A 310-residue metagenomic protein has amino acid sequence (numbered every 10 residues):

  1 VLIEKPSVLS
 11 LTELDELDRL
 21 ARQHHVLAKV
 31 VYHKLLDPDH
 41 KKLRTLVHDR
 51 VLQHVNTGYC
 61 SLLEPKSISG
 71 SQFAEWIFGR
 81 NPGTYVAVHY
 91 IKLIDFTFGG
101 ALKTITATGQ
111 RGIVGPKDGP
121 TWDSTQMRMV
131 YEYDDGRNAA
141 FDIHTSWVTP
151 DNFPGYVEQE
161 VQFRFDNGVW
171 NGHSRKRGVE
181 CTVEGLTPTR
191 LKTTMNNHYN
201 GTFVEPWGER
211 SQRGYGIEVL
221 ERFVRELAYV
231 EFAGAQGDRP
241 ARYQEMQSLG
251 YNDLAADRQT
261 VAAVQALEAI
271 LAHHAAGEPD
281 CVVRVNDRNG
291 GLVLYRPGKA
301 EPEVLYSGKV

Functional and structural regions predicted by a protein language model:
V1-L35: Beta-strand-loop-alpha-helix segment that lines the small-molecule cofactor/substrate pocket of alpha/beta enzymes
V26, E221-V310: C-terminal helix-rich "cap/oligomerization" subdomain common to oxidoreductases
V26-A28, N56, A139-F141: Short, well-ordered coil/turn segments that N-cap beta-strands
K34-G119: Predominantly a Rossmann-like dinucleotide-binding segment in NAD(P)-dependent oxidoreductases
L93-I94, F163, F223, L267: Structural element of the ATP-grasp superfamily
P120-G136, F163-D166: Active-site beta-strand termini and strand-to-loop segments that position acidic
G136-E221: NAD(P)-dinucleotide binding in Rossmann-like oxidoreductases
